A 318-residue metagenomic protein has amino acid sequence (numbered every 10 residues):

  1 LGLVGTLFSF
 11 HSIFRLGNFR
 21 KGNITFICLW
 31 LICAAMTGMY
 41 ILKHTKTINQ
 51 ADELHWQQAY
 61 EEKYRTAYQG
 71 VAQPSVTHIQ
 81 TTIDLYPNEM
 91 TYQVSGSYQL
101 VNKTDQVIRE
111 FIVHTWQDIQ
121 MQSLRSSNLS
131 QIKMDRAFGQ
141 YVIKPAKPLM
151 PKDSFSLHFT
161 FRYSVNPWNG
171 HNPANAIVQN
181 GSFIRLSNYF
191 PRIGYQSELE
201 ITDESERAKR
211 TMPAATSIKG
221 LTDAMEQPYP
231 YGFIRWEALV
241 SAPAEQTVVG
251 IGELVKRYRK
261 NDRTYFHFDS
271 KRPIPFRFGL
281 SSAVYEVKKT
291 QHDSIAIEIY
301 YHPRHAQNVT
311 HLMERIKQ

Functional and structural regions predicted by a protein language model:
L1, R15-T91, A208-M212, E226-P230: N-terminal, polar/Ser/Thr-rich
L1-S12: Membrane-embedded alpha-helical segments of integral membrane proteins
Q57, T160-R277: Extended, low-hydrophobicity, Ser/Thr/Pro/Gly-biased non-transmembrane segments
T91-Y92, Q106-I108: Short acidic/proline- and small/hydrophobic-mixed sequence motifs that coincide with surface turns and coil-to-beta
V94, Y141, H158, A238 (+2 more regions): Juxtacatalytic substrate-recognition/specificity segment
Q99-D105, T115: Asparagine-centered strand-capping/turn motif at beta-strand->loop junctions
E110-D118: Aromatic-lined ligand-binding clefts that engage carbohydrates, nucleic acids, or primary amines
I119-N180, A224-P228, D262: A surface-exposed beta-strand-loop module
